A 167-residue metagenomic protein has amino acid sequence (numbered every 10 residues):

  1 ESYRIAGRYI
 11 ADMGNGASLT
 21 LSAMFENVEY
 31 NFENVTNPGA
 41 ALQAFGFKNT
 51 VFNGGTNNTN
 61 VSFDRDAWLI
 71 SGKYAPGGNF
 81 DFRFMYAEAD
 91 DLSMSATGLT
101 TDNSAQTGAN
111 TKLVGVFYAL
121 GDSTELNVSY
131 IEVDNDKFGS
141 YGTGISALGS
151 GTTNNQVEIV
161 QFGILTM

Functional and structural regions predicted by a protein language model:
E1-A119: Detector for outer-membrane/organellar transmembrane beta-barrel domains, recognizing the amphipathic beta-strand
M85, S129, L165: Residue-level detector of conserved, well-ordered beta-strand and adjacent loop positions that form binding/recognition
S95-T97, N127-V128, D136-A147: A glycine-biased, small/acidic residue-tolerant capping/turn segment at secondary-structure junctions
L113-K137, T153: C-terminal closing repeat unit and adjoining cap/tail of repeat-based domains
L120, N154-M167: Outer-membrane beta-barrel "beta-signal"
G142-V160: C-terminal beta-signal and terminal closure region of outer-membrane beta-barrel proteins
